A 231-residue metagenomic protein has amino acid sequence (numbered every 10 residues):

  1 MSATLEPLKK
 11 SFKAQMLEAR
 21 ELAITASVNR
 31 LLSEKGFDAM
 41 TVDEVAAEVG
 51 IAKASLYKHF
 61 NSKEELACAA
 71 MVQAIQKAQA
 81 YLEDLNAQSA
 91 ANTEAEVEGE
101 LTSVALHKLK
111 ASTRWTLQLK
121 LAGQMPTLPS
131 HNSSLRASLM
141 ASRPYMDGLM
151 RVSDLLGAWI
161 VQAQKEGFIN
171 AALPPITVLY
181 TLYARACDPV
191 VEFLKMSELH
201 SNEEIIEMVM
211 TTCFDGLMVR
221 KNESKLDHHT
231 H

Functional and structural regions predicted by a protein language model:
M1-K35, A39-E48, E65: Basic, helix-initiating cap at the start of DNA-binding domains
M1-P7, H107, A111, D154 (+3 more regions): C-terminal peripheral helix-coil segments that are non-catalytic and often amphipathic
G50-F60: Short hydrophobic/aromatic patch on the recognition helix
A67-A74: Alpha-helical DNA-contacting segments of helix-turn-helix folds
A69, E83-A122, L179-L182: Hydrophobic alpha-helical connector segments
Q79, E83, G123, A137-E166 (+2 more regions): Amphipathic alpha-helical packing segments from all-alpha helical-bundle domains
K110-A111, W115-M140, V191: Amphipathic alpha-helical segments used for helix-helix packing
